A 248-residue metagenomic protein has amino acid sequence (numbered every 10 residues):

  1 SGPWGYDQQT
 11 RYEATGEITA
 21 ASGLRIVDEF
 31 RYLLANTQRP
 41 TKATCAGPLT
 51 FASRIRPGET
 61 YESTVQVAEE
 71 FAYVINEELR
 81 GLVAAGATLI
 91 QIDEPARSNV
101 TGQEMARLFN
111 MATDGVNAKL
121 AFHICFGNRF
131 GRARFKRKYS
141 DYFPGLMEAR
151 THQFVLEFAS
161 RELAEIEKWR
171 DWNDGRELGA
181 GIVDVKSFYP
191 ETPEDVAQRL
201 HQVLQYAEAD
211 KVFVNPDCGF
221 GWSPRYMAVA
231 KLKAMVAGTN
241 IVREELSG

Functional and structural regions predicted by a protein language model:
S1-G248: Domain-level signal for soluble alpha/beta catalytic cores
